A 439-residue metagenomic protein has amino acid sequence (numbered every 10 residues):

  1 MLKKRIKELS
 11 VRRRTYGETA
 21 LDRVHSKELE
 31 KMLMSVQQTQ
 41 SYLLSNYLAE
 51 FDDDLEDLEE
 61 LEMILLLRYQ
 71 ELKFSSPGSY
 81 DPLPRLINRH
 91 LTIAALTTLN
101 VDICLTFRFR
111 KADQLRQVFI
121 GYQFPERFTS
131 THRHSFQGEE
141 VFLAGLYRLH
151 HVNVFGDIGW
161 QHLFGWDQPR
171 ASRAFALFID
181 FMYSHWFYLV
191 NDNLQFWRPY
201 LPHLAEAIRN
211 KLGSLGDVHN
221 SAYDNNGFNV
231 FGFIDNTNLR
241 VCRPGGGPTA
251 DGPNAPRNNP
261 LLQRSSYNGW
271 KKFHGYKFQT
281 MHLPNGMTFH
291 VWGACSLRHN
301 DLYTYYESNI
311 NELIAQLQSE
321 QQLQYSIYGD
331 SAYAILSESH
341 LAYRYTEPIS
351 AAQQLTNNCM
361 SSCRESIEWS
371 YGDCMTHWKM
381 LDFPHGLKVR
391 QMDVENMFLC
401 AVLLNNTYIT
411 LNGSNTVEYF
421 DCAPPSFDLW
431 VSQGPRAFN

Functional and structural regions predicted by a protein language model:
M1-S130, F187-Y188, R209, G413-S414 (+2 more regions): Charged, often Cys/His-bearing segments associated with DNA-binding zinc-finger transcription factors
L2-K7, H151-N439: Short, well-ordered secondary-structure "scaffold" segments embedded in the functional core of diverse domains
R110, A144, W160: Short alpha-helical segments in extracytoplasmic peptidoglycan/chitin-binding modules and envelope-associated proteins
R110, Q137, I349-A352: Ser/Thr-centered flexible coil motifs
L115-R133, V152-G156, M375-D382: Structural recognition of short helix-loop-helix hairpins that underlie histone-fold modules
E126-Q137, L163, Q263: An N-terminal domain-cap segment
T129-S130, G145, A352: Short, conserved non-catalytic motifs in the polymerase core
E139-V152: Short, amphipathic alpha-helical "recognition" segments used to contact nucleic acids or chromatin
